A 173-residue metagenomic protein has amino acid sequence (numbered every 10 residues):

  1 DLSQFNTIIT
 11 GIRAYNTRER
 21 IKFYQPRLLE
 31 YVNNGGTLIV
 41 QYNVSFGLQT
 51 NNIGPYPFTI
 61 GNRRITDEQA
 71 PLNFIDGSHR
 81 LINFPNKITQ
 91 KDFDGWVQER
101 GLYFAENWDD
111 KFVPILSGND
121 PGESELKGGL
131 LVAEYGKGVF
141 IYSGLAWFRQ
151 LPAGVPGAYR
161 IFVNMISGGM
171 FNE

Functional and structural regions predicted by a protein language model:
L2-I9: Short acidic/histidine-rich motifs immediately flanking catalytic phosphotransfer sites in two-component signaling
T10-G95, P121, S143, V155-G157 (+2 more regions): A glycine-rich, often tryptophan-bearing local segment used as a flexible ligand/cofactor-contacting loop or short
I12, R64-I65, D109-V113, S117-E173: Extracellular ligand-binding/catalytic regions of CAZymes and related secreted enzymes and adhesion modules
N33, W108-D109: Short conserved AdoMet
Q98-E106, G128: N-terminal cap/leader regions of alpha/beta-hydrolase-fold enzymes, predominantly small-molecule hydrolases
